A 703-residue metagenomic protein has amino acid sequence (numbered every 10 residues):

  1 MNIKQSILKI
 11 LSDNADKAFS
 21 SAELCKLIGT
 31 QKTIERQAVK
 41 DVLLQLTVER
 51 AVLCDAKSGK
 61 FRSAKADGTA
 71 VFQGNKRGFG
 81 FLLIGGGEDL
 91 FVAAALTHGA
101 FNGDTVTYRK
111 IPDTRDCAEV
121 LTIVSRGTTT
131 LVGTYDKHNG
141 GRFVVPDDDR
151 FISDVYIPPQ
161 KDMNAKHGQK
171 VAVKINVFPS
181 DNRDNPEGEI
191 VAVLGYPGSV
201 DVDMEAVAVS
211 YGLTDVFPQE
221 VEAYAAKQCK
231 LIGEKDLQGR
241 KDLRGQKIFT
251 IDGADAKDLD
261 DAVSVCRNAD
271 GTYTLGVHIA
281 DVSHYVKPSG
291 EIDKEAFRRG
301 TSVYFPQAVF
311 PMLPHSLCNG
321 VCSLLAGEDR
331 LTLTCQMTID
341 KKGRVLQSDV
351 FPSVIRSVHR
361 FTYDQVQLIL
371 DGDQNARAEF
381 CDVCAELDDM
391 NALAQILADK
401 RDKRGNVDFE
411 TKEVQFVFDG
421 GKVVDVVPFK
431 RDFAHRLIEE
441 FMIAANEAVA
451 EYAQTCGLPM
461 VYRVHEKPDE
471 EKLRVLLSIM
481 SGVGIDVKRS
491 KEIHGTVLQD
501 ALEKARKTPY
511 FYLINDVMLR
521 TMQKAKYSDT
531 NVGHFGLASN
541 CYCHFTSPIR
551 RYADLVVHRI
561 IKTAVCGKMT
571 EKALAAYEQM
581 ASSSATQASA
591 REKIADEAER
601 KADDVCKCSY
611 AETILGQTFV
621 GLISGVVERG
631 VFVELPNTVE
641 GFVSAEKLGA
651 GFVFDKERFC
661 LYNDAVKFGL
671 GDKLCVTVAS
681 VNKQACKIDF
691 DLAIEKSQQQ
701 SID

Functional and structural regions predicted by a protein language model:
M1-G276, S283-E328, R658-G669, C675 (+1 more regions): Charge-lined substrate channels and their catalytic hotspots, especially those that engage the 3′ end of RNA
K26, F178-P179, Y196, E205-L213 (+2 more regions): Electropositive polyanion-binding surfaces
